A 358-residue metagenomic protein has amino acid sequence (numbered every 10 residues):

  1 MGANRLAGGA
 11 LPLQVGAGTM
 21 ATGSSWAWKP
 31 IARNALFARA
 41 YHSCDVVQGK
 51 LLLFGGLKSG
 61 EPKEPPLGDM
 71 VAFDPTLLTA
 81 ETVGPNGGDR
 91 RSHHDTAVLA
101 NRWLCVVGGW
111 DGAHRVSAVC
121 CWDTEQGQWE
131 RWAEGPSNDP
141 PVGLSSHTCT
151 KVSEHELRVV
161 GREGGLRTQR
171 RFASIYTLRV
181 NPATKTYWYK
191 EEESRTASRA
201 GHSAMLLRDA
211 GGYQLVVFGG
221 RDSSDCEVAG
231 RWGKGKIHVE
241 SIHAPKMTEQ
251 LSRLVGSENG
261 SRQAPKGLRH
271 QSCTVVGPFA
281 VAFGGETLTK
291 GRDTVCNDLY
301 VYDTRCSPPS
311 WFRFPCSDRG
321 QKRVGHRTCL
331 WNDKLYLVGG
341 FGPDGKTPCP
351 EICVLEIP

Functional and structural regions predicted by a protein language model:
M1-P358: Kelch-like beta-propeller repeat domains
